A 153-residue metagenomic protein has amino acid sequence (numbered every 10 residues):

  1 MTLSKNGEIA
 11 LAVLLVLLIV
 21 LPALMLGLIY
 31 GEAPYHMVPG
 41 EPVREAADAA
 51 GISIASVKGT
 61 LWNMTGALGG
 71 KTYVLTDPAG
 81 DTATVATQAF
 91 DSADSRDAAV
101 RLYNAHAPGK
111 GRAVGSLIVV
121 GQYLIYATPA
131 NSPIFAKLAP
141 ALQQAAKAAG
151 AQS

Functional and structural regions predicted by a protein language model:
M1-G7: Short, Lys/Arg-rich N-terminal segment immediately upstream of the first membrane anchor
E8-L14, L18-K71, A136-S153: N-terminal "mature-domain start" segment
G66, Y73-A79, V120: Active-site beta-strand termini and strand-to-loop segments that position acidic
A79-D97, Y123: A short acidic-to-branched-hydrophobic micro-motif
T84, D97, N104-G111: Short, conserved beta-strand/beta-arch hydrophobic-aromatic motifs that form part of recognition grooves or interface
A89-D91, Y103, P129-N131: A mature extracytoplasmic/lumenal domain signature
D94-R101, F135-A136: Short amphipathic alpha-helices within nucleic acid-binding modules
A107-S153: A short, solvent-exposed beta-edge/loop patch
